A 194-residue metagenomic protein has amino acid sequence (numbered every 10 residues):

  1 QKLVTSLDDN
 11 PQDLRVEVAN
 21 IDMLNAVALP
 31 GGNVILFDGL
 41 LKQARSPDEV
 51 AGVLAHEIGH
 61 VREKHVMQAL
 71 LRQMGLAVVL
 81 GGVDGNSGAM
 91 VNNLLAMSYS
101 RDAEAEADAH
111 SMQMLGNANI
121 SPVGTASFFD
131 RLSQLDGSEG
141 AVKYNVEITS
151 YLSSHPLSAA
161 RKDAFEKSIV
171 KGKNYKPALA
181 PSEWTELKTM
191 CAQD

Functional and structural regions predicted by a protein language model:
Q1-I58, R62-L70, M74, A118 (+3 more regions): Peri-catalytic and regulatory segments of divalent metal-dependent proteins
Q1-P11, A89-L152, A159, V170-P181: Short helix/loop segments within enzyme catalytic domains that coordinate or immediately flank catalytic cofactors
P30, G82-N86, S138-A141: Flexible hinge/switch segments at interdomain interfaces of large molecular machines
A51-E57, V61, D84-M97: Catalytic-site beta-strand/loop segments enriched in glycine and acidic/polar residues
E57, P156-S158: Conformational gate/switch positions in structured elements
M67-N93: Post-HEXXH active-site segment of zinc metalloproteases
